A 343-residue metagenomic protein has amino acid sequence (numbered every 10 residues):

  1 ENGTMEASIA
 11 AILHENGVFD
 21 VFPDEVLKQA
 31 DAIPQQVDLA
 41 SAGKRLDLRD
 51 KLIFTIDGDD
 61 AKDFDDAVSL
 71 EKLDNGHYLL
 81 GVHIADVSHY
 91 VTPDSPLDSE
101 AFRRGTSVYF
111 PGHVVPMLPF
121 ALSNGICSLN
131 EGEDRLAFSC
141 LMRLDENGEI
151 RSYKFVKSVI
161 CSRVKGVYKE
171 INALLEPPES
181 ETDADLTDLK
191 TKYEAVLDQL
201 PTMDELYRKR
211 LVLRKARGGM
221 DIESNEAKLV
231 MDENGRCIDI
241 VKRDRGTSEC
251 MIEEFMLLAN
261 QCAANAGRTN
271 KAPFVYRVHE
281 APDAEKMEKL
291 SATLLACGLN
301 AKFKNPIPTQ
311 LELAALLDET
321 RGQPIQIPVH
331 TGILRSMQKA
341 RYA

Functional and structural regions predicted by a protein language model:
E1-G81, S88-D134, K165, N172 (+2 more regions): Charge-lined substrate channels and their catalytic hotspots, especially those that engage the 3′ end of RNA
N2-G3, K62, V87-S88, P116 (+7 more regions): Short loop/turn segments at secondary-structure transitions that flank enzyme active sites
R49-D50, D63-F64, L73-Y78, R104 (+9 more regions): Short, well-ordered loop/turn elements at secondary-structure boundaries
I53-T55, A67-S69, L79-H83, H89 (+9 more regions): Structured core elements
D57-D60, K72-D74, I84, V114 (+7 more regions): Short, flexible loop/turn elements at secondary-structure junctions
E71-D74, Y78, H83, P93-S95 (+1 more regions): Catalytic palm subdomain of template-directed nucleic-acid polymerases, centered on the conserved carboxylate motif
V108-A216: Conserved catalytic alpha/beta cores of large enzymes that bind or transform nucleotide phosphates and polynucleotides
F155, E170-A343: Append "with occasional cross-activation on large, charged helical scaffolds in nucleic-acid assemblies
